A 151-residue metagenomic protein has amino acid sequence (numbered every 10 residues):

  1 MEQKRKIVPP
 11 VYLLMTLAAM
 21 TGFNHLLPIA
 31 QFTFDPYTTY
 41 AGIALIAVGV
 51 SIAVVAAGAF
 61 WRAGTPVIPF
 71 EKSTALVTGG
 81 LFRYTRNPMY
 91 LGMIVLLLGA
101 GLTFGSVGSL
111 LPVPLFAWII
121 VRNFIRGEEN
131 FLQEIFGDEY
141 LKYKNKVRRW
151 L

Functional and structural regions predicted by a protein language model:
M1-G79, L91-L151: Membrane-anchoring alpha-helices and their flanking helix-loop junctions
F82: Solvent-exposed interhelical
N87: Extended, alpha-helix-rich binding/interface surfaces that flank or overlap catalytic cores and mediate recognition
